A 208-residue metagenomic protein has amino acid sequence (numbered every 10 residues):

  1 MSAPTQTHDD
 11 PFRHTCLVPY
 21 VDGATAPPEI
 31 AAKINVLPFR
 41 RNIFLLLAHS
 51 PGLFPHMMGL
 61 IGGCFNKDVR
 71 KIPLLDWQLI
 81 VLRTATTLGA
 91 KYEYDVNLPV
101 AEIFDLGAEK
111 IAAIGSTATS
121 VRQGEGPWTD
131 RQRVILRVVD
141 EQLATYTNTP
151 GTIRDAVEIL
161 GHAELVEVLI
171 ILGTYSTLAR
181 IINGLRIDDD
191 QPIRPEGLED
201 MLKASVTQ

Functional and structural regions predicted by a protein language model:
M1-Q208: Hydrophobic alpha-helical segments
